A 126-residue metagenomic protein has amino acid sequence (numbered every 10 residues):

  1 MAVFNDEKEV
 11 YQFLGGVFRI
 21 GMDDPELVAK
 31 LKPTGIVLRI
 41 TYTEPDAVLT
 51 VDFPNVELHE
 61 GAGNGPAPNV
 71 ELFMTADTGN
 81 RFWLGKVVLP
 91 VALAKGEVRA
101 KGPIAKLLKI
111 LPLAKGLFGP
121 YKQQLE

Functional and structural regions predicted by a protein language model:
M1-E126: Feature captures hydrophobic
